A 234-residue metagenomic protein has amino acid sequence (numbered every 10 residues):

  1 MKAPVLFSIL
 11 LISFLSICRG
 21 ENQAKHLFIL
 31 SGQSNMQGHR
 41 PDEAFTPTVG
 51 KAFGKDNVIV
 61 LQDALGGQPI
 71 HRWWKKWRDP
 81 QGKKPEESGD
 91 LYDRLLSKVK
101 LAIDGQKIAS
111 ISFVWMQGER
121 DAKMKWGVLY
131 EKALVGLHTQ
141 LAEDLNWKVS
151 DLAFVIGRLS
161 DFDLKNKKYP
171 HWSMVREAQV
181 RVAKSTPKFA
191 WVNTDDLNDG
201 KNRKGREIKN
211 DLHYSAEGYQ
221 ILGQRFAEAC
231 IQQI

Functional and structural regions predicted by a protein language model:
P4-F14: Sec-dependent N-terminal signal peptides
S16-C18: Mature, extracytoplasmic segments of signal peptide-bearing proteins
G20-I234: Cell-envelope and extracellular/periplasmic
